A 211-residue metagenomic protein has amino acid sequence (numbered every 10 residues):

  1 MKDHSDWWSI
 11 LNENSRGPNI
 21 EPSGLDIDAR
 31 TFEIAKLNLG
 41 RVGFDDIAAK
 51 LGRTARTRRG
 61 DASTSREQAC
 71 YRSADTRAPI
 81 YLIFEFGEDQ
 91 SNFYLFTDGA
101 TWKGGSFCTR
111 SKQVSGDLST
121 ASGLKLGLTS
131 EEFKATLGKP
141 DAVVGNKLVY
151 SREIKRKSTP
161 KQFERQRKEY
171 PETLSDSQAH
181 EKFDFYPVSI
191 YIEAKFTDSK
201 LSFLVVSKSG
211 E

Functional and structural regions predicted by a protein language model:
K2-P18, V42-K103, S119-T120, L124-E211: A cross-family detector of function-defining hotspots
N19-A35, F107-L118: Acidic/histidine-rich, surface-exposed loop or edge segments in extracytoplasmic proteins
A35-R41: Solvent-exposed, low-complexity, repeat-rich "mucin-like" stalks and linkers
